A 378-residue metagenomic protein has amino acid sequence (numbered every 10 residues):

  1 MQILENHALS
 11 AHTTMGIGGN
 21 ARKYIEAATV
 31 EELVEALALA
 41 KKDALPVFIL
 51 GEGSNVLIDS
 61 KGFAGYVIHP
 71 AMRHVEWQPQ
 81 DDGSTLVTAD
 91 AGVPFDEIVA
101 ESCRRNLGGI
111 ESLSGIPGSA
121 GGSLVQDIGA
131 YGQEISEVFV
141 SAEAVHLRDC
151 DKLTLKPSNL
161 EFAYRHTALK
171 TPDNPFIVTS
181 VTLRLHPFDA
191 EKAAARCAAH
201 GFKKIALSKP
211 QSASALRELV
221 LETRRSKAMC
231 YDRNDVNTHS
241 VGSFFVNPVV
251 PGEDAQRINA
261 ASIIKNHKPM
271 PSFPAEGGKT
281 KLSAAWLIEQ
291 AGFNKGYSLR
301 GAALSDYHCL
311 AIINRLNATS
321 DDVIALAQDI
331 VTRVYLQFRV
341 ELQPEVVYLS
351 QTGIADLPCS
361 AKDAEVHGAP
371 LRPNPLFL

Functional and structural regions predicted by a protein language model:
M1-R148: Anion-binding (especially nucleotide phosphate/pyrophosphate-binding) glycine-rich loop and adjoining beta-alpha core
L4-E5, A11-I17, K152-D321, Q337-L378: Phosphate/pyrophosphate- and phosphate-bearing ligand-binding catalytic cores of soluble enzymes
T29, G53, G118, C150 (+4 more regions): Residue-level signal for inorganic ion chemistry
A36-A40, R196-H200, L326-I330: Short amphipathic alpha-helices in soluble, non-transmembrane regions that often serve as interface/regulatory elements
K42-P46, V331-F338: A common structural junction motif
L107, S320-L326: Beta-rich strand-turn-strand
E289, I324-Y335: Short, surface-exposed helix/turn micro-motifs that flank interaction/cofactor sites
